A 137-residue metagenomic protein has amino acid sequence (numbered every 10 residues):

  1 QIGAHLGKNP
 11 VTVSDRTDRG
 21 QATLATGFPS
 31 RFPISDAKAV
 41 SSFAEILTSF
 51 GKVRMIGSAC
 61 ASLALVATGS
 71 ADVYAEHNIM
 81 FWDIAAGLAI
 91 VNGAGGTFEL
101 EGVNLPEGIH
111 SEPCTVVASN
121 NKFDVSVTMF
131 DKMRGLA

Functional and structural regions predicted by a protein language model:
Q1-K8: DPxDG-like acidic metal-binding loop motif
T12-A137: An extended, acidic
